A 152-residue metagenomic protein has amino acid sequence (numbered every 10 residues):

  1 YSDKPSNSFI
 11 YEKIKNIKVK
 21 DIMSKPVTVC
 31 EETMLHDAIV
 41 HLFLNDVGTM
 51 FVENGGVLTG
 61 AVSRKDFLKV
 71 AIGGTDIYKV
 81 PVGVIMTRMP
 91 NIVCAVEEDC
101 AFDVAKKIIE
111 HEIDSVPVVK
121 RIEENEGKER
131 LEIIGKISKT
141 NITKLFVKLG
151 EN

Functional and structural regions predicted by a protein language model:
Y1-N152: Tandem CBS (Cystathionine beta-synthase) repeat/Bateman regulatory domains
